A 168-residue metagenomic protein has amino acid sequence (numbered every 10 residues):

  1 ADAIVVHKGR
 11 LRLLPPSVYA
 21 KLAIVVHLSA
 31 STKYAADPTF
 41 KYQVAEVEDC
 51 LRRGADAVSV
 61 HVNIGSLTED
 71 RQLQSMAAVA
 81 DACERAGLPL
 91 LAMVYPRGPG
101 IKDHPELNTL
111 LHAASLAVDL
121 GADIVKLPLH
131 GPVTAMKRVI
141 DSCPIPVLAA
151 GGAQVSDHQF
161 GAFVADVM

Functional and structural regions predicted by a protein language model:
A1-V5, G9-A149, Q154-M168: Alpha/beta enzyme core
